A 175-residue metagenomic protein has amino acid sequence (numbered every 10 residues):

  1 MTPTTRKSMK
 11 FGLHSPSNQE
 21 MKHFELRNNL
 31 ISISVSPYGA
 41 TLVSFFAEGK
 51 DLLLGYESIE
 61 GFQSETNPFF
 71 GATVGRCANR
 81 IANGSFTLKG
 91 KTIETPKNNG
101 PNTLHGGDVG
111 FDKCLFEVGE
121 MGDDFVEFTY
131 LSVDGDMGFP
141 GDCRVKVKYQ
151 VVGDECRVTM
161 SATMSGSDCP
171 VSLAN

Functional and structural regions predicted by a protein language model:
M1-N175: Surface-exposed acidic/polar loop and edge beta-strand patches at domain peripheries
